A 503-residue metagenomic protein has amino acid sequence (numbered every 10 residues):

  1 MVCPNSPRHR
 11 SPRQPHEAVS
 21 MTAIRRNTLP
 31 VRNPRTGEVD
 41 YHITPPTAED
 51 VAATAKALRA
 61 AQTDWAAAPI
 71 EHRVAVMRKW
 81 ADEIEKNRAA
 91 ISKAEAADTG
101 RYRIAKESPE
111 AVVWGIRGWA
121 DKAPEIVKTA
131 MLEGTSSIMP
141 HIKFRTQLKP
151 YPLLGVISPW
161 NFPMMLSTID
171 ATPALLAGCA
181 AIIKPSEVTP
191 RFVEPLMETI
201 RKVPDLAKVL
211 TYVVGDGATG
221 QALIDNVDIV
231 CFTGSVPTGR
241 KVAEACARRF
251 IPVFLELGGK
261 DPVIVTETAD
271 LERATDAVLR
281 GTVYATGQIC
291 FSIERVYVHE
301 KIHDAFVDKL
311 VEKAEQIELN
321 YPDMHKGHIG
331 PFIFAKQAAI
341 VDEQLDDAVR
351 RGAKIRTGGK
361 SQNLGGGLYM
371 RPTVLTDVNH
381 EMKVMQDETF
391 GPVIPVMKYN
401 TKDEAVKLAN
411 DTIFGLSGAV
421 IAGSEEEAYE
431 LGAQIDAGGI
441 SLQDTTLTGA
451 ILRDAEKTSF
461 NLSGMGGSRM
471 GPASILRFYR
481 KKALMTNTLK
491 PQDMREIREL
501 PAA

Functional and structural regions predicted by a protein language model:
V2-I142, Q316: N-terminal Rossmann-like NAD(P)+-binding subdomain of aldehyde/semialdehyde dehydrogenases
T36-H42, R350, Q362, Y369-A503: Conserved C-terminal structural/oligomerization subdomain of aldehyde/semialdehyde dehydrogenase
G37, R73, E95, G178 (+8 more regions): Residue-level signal for inorganic ion chemistry
V39-P46, A61-A67, G155-V156, V263-V265 (+5 more regions): Short, well-ordered beta-strand elements within core beta-sheets of diverse protein domains
D40, I229, P237-N379, D403 (+3 more regions): ALDH superfamily catalytic-core signature
D50, A218-A222, E404: Short acidic active-site motifs
Q62, A66, A81-R88, S92 (+17 more regions): Structural signal for hydrophobic packing residues in well-ordered secondary-structure cores of soluble enzyme domains
L132-R273, Y399: Rossmann-like NAD(P) dinucleotide-binding subdomain of oxidoreductase/dehydrogenase enzymes
